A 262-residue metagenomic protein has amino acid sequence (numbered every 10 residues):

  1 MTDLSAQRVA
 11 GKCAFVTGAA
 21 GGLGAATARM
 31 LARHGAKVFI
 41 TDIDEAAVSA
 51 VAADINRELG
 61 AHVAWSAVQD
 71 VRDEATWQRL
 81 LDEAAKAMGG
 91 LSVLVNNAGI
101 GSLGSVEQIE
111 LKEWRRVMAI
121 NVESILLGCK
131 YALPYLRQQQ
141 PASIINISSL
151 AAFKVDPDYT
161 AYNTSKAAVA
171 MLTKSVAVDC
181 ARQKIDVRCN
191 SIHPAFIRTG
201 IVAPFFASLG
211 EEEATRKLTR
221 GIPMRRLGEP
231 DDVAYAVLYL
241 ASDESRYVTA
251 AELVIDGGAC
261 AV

Functional and structural regions predicted by a protein language model:
T2-R8, K154, M224, V237-L238 (+1 more regions): Short C-terminal tail/terminal secondary-structure segment of NAD(P)H-dependent dehydrogenase/reductase domains
R8-F39: Canonical Rossmann dinucleotide-binding motif of NAD(H)/NADP(H)-dependent dehydrogenases/reductases, specifically
S105-V106, E110-R115, I144, A214 (+1 more regions): Substrate-binding pocket helix/loop in short-chain dehydrogenase/reductase
C129, S165, T173: Active-site helix of classical SDR
P134, V178-R182, R246: Alpha-helical segment proximal to the catalytic Tyr-Lys
S149: Residue(s) in the substrate-gating loop at a strand-loop-helix junction that position the organic substrate next
A181, D186-R188, V248-A250: Short, small/polar-rich loop/turn modules that mediate ligand/substrate recognition or access, typified
